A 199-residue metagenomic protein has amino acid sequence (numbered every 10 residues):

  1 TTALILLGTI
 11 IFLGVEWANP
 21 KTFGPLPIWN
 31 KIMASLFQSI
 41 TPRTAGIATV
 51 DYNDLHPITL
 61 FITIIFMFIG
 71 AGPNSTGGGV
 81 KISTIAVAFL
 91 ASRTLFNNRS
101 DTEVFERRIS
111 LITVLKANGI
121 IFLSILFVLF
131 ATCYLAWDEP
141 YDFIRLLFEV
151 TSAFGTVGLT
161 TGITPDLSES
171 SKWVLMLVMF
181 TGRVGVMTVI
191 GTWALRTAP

Functional and structural regions predicted by a protein language model:
T1-P199: Membrane-proximal intracellular helices of multi-pass ion channels
